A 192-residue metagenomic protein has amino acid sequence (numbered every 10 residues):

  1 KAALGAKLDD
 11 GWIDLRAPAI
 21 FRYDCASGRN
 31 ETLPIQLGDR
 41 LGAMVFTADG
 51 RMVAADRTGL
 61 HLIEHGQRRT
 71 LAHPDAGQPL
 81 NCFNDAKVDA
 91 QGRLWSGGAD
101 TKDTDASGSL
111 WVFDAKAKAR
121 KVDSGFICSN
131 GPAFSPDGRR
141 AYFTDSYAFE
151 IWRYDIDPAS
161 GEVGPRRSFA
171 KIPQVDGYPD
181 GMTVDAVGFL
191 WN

Functional and structural regions predicted by a protein language model:
K1-D9, L37-D56, G77-R93, G97 (+2 more regions): Beta-rich, blade/repeat-based domains predominating in secreted/periplasmic proteins but also intracellular
A2-I35, R57-L62: Beta-propeller domains
I13-R16, T101-G108, S146-F149: Short, solvent-exposed loop/turn segments at conserved positions within beta-propeller repeat blades
A19-F21, G59-L60, G108-W111, E150-W152: A short loop-to-beta-strand structural motif that recurs across blades of beta-propeller domains
C25-A26, E31, A48-D49, I63-Q67 (+5 more regions): Flexible "stalk/tail and boundary" regions
G28-I35, R69-A76, A117-S124, R166-I172: A short beta-strand motif characteristic of beta-propeller blades
R57-H73, N81-N84: A basic- and aromatic-enriched beta-loop-alpha substructure that forms the phosphate/nucleotide- and DNA/RNA-contacting
Y154-E162: Short loop/turn segments immediately following beta-strands, especially the blade-tip and inter-blade linker loops
